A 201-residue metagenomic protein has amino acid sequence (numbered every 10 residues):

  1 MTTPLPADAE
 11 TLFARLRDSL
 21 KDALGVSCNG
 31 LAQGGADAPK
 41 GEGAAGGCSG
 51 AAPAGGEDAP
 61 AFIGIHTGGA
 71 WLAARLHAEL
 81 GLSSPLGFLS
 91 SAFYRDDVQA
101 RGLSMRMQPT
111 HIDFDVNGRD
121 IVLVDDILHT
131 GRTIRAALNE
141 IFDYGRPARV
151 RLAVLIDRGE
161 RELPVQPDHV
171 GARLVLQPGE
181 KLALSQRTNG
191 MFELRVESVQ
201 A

Functional and structural regions predicted by a protein language model:
M1-A201: PRPP-associated nucleotide enzymes
